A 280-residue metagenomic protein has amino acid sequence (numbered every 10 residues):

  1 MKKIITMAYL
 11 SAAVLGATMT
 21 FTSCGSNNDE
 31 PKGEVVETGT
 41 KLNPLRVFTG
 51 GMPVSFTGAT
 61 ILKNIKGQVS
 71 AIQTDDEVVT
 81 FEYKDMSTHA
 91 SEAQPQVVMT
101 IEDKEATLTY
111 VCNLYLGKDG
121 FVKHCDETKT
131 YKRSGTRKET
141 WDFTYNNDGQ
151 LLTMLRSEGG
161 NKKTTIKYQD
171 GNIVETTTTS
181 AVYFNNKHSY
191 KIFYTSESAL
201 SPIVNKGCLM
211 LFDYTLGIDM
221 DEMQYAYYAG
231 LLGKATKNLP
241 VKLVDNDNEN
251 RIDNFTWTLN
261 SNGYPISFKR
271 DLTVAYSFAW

Functional and structural regions predicted by a protein language model:
M1-L10: Bacterial N-terminal signal peptides that target proteins for export
M19-S23: C-terminal motif of bacterial Sec signal peptides marking the signal peptidase cleavage site
N27-W280: Buried hydrophobic residues that stabilize the cores of well-folded domains
